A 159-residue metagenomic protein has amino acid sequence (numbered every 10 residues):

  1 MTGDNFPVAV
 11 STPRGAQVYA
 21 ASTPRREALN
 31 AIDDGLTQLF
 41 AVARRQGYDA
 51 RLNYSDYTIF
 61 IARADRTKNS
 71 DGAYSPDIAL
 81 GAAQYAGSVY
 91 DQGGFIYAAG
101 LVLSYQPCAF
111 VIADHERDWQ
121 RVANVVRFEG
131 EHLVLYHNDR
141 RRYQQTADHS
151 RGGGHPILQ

Functional and structural regions predicted by a protein language model:
D4-L29, Q106-C108: Acidic/histidine-rich, surface-exposed loop or edge segments in extracytoplasmic proteins
A31-L103: Auxiliary, metal-adjacent structural segments of Zn-dependent hydrolase domains
A86, R117, R121, Q144-T146: Catalytic cores of extracellular degradative/oxidative enzymes
Q106-R127: Short pre-active-site segment immediately N-terminal to the catalytic Zn-binding motif
A123-V134, Q159: Short, hydrophobic, well-ordered secondary-structure elements
G130-T146: Catalytic Zn2+-binding segment of zinc metalloproteases
S150-Q159: Metalloprotease/metallohydrolase-associated module, dominated by Zn2+-dependent proteases
